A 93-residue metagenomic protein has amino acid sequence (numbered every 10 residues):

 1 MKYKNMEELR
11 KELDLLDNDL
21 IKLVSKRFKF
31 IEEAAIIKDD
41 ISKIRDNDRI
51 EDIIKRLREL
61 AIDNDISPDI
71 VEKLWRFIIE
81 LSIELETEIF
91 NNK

Functional and structural regions predicted by a protein language model:
M1-K93: Domain-level signature for soluble enzymes in the chorismate/prephenate branch of the shikimate pathway
